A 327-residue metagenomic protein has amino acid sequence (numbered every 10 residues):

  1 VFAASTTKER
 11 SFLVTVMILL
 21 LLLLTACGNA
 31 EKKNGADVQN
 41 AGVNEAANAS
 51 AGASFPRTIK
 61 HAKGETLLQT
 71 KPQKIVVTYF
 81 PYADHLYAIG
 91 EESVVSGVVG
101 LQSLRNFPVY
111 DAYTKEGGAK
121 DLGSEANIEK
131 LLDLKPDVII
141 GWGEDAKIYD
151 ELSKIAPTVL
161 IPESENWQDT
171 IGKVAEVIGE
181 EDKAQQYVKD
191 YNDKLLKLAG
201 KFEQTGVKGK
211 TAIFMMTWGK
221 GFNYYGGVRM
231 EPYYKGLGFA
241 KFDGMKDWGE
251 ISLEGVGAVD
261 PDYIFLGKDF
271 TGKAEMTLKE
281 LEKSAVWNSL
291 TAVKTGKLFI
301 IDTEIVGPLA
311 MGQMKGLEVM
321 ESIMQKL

Functional and structural regions predicted by a protein language model:
F2-A3, E9-L13, I18, C27-D84 (+4 more regions): Bacterial Sec-exported substrate-binding components of ABC uptake systems
H61-K63, K120-E129, K246-L253: Short helix-initiation/N-cap motifs at beta->coil->alpha
Y82-K130: A short, structured surface patch at a secondary-structure boundary
L104, G221-G249: Alpha-helical, coiled-coil/dimerization segments enriched in small aliphatic residues
K135-I140, P157, V256, D260-I264: Proline-aspartate-enriched helix->loop->beta-strand connector
E151-M216, V306, A310-L327: Extracytoplasmic substrate-binding proteins
Y263-L327: Structured C-terminal subdomain patch of bacterial secreted/periplasmic proteins
